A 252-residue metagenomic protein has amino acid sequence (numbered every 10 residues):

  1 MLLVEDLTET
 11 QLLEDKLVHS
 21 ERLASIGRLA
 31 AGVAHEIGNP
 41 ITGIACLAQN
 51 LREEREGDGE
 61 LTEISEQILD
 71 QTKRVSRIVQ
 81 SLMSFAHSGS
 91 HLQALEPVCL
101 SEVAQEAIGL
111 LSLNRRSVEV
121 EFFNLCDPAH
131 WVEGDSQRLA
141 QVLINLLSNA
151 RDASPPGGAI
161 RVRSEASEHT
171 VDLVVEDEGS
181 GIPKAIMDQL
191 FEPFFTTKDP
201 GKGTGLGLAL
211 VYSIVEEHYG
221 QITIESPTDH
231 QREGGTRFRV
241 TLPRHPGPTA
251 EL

Functional and structural regions predicted by a protein language model:
T62-G89, P97-N114: Conserved DHp (HisKA) dimerization/phosphotransfer helix of two-component histidine kinases, i.e., the long coiled-coil
G89-Q93, W131-G134, T197: Conserved micro-motifs of the catalytic ATP-binding
L100, G181-Q189, G203: Short helix N-cap motif at coil->helix boundaries in the Bergerat
R116-H130: Conserved catalytic submotifs in the C-terminal HATPase_c
G157-H169: Short beta-strand/loop element within the Bergerat-fold HATPase_c
V215-E216: Detector for a conserved hydrophobic position within an alpha-helical segment of the HATPase_c
Y219-D229: Glycine-rich ATP-binding loops of the HATPase_c
